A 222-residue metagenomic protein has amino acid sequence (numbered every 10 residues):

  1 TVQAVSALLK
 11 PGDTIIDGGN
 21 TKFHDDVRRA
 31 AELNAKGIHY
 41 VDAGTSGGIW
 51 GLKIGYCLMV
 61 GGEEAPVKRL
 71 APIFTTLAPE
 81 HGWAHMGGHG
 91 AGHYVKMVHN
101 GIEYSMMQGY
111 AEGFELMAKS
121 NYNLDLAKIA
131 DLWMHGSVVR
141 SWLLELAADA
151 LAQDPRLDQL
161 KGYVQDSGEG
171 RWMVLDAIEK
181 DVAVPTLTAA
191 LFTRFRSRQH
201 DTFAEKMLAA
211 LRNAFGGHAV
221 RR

Functional and structural regions predicted by a protein language model:
T1-Q3, K22-E112, V220: Rossmann-fold dinucleotide-binding core
S6: Conserved oxyanion/phosphate-binding beta-strand-loop segments in alpha/beta enzyme cores
I15, H39-V41, V184: Hydrophobic beta-strand scaffold residues
I16-D17, G61, Y104, I178: Short N-terminal micro-motifs specific to bacterial/archaeal maturation and metal-cluster initiation sites
G19-N20, Y163: A generic secondary-structure micro-motif detector that highlights 1-2 residue hydrophobic/ambivalent hotspots embedded
R69, G90-H218: Helical "substrate-binding/catalytic lid" subdomain of Rossmann-like NAD(P)-dependent dehydrogenases/reductases
